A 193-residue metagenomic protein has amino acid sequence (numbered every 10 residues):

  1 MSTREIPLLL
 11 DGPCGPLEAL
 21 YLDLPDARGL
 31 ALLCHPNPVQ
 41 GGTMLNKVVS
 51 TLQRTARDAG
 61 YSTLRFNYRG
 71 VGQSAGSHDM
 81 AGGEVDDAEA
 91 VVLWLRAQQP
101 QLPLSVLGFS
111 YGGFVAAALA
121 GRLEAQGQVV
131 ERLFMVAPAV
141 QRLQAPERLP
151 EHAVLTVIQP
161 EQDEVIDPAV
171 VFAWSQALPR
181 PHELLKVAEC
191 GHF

Functional and structural regions predicted by a protein language model:
M1-L9: A domain-start/cap signature at the N-terminus of enzymes
L10-Q101: Serine-hydrolase catalytic machinery in alpha/beta-hydrolase-like enzymes
N67-Y68, K186-A188: Residue-level recognition of beta-strand->loop/alpha-helix junctions
G76, C190-F193: Catalytic histidine-centered segment of alpha/beta-hydrolase-like enzymes
A88-A153: Primarily recognizes the serine-hydrolase "nucleophile elbow" in alpha/beta-hydrolase and SGNH/GDSL folds
A145, A153, I166-Q176: Short alpha-helix in the alpha/beta-hydrolase fold that links the catalytic acid
E151, T156-Q159, D163: Short beta-strand/loop motif that positions the catalytic acidic residue of the alpha/beta-hydrolase fold
E161-I166, H192-F193: Acidic catalytic loop of the alpha/beta-hydrolase fold
